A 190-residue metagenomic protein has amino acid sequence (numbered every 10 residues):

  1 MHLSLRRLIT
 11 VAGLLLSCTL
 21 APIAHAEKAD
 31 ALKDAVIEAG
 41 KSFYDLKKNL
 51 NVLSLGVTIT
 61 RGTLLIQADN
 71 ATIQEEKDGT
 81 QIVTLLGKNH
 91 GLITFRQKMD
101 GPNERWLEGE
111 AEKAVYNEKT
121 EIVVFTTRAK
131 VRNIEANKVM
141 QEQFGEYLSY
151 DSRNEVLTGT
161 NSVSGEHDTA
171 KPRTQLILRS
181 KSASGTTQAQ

Functional and structural regions predicted by a protein language model:
M1-Q190: Mature-chain termini and adjacent capping regions
